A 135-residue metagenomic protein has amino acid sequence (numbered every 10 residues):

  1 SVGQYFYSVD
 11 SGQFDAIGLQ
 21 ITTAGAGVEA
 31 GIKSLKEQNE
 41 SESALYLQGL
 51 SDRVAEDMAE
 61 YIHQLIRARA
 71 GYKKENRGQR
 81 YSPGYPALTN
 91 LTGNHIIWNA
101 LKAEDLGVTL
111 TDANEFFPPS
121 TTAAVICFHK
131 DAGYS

Functional and structural regions predicted by a protein language model:
S1-S135: Small-residue-enriched alpha-helical segments and adjacent helix-cap loops that form tight helix-helix packing
